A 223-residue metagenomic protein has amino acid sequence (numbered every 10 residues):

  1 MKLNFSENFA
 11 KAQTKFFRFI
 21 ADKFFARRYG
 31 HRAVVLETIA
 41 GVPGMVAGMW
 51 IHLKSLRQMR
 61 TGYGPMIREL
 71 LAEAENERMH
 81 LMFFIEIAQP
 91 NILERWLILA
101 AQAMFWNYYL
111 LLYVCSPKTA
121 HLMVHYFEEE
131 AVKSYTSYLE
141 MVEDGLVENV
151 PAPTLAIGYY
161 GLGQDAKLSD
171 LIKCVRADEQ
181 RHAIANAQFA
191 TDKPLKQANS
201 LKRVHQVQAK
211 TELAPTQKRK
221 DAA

Functional and structural regions predicted by a protein language model:
M1-A223: Non-heme di-metal
